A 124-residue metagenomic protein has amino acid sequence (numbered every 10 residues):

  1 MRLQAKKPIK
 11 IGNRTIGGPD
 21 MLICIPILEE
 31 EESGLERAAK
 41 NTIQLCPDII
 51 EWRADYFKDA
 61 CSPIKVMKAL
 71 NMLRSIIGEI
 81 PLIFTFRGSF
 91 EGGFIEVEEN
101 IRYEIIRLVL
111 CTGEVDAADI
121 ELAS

Functional and structural regions predicted by a protein language model:
M1-K6, I11, I16, I64-V66 (+3 more regions): A short, flexible N-terminal coil/short beta segment enriched in small residues
M1-R37: N-terminal amphipathic alpha-helix/helix-capping segment at the start of soluble metabolic enzymes
P8, L22-C24, I49-E51, E79-T85 (+1 more regions): Structural preference for beta-strand elements that scaffold enzyme active sites
L28, I49-D59, R102, I106-S124: Catalytic beta/alpha-barrel core
E29, E36-K40, P47-S75: Extreme N-terminal leader/targeting regions
E30-Q44, V97-L108: Short, acidic/polar
E31-E32, F57-A60, S89-V97: Short, small-residue-enriched loops and turns at beta-alpha junctions that line or gate enzyme active sites
S62-G88, E104-G113: Alpha-helix-loop-beta-strand connector modules within alpha/beta enzyme cores
